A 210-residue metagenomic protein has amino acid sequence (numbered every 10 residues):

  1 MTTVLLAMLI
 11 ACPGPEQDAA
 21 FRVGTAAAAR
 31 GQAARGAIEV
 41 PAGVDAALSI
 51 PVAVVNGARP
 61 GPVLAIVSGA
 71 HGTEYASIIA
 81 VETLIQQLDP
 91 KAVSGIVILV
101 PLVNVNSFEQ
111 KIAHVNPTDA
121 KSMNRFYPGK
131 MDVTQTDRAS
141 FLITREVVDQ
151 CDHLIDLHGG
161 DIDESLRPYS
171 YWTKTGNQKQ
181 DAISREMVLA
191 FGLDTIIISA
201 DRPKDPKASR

Functional and structural regions predicted by a protein language model:
M1-L9: Bacterial N-terminal signal peptides
I10-R210: Structured catalytic-domain cores with a bias toward divalent-metal coordination
